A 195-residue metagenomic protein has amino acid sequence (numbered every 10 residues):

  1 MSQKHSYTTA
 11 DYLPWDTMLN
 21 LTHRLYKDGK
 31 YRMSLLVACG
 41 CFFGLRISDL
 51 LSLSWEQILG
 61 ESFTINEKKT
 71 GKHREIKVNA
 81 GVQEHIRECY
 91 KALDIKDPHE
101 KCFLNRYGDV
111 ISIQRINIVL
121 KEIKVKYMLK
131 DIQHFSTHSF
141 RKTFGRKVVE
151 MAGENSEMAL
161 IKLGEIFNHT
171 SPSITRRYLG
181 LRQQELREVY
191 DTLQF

Functional and structural regions predicted by a protein language model:
S2, L13-F43, E154-N155: Basic, Lys/Arg- and aromatic-enriched nucleic-acid-binding interface segment
Y7-T8, K69-R87, H99-K121: C-terminal catalytic core of Y-nucleophile DNA break-rejoin enzymes
T17, F43, S52-V82: Conserved tyrosine-mediated DNA breakage-rejoining catalytic core shared by Y-recombinases
L36, G44, S48-L53, L163: Alpha-helix N-cap/helix-start motif at helix boundaries, enriched for small hydrophobics
D49-L50, F135, G145, E154-N168: Active-site-proximal segment of tyrosine recombinases
Q57-G60, S156-L179: Short, polar N-cap/turn motifs at the start of nucleic acid-interacting alpha helices
E67-G71, F167-T192: Catalytic-site neighborhood detector that most strongly recognizes the C-terminal catalytic loop/helix of tyrosine
D131-M151: Short basic/aromatic active-site micro-motif
